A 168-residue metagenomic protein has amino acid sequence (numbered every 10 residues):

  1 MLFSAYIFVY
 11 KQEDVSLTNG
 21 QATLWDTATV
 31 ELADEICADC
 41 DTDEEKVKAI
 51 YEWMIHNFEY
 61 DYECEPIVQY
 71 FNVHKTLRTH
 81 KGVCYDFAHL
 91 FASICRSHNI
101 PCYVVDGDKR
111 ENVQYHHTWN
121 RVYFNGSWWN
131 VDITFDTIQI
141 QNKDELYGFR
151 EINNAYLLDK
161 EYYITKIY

Functional and structural regions predicted by a protein language model:
M1-Y6: Hydrophobic membrane-insertion alpha-helices, especially the h-region of bacterial N-terminal signal peptides
F8, Q12-E13: Signal peptide cleavage region of secreted peptide precursors
V15-R78, Y162-Y168: Secondary-structure boundary elements
A38, H89-N154: Hydrophobic/aromatic-rich core segments of domains that either
K46-I50, H80-C95: Active-site nucleophilic cysteine motif
T76-K81, R121: Alpha-helix boundary/capping detector
L157-E161: Catalytic core of pol beta-like nucleotidyltransferases
